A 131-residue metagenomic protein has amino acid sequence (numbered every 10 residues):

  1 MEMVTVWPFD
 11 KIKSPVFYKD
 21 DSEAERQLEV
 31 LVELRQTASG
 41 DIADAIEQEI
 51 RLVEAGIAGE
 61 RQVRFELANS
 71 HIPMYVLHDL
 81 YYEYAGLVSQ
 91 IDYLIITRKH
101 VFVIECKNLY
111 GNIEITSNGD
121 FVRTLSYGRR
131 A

Functional and structural regions predicted by a protein language model:
M1-I91, I95-A131: Intrinsically disordered, low-complexity Ser/Thr/Pro/Gly-rich regulatory segments
